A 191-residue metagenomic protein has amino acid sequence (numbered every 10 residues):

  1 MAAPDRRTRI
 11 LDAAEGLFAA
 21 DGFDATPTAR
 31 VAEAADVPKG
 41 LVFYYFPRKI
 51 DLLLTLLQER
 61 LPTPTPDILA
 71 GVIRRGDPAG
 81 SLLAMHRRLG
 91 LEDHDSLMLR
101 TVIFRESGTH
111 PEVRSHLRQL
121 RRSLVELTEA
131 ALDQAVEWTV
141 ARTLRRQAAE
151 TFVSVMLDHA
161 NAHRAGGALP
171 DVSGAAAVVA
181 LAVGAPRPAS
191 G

Functional and structural regions predicted by a protein language model:
M1-D5, A189-G191: N-terminal intrinsically disordered/low-complexity leader segments
A3-R6, R145-A149, V172: Short amphipathic alpha-helix in the helical subdomain of ABC transporter nucleotide-binding domains
P4, T8, D12, G16 (+10 more regions): Generic detection of well-ordered alpha-helical segments
R9, A13-D51, T55-L56: Helix-turn-helix
L56-M85: Amphipathic alpha-helical linker/stalk segments
G80, L91-T101, P111-E137, T143-E150: Amphipathic alpha-helical packing segments from all-alpha helical-bundle domains
R87-L91, E126-D133, T151, V155 (+1 more regions): C-terminal peripheral helix-coil segments that are non-catalytic and often amphipathic
